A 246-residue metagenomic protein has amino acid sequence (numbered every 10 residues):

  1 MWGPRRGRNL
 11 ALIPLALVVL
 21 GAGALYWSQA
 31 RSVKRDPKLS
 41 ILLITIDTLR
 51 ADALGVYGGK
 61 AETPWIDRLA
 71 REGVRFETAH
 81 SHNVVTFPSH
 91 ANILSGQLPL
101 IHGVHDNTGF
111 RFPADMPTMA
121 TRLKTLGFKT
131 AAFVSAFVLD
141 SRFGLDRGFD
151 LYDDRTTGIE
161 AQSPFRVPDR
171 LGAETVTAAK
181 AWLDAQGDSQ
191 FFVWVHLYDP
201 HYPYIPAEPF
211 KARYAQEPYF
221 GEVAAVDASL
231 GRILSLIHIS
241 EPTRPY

Functional and structural regions predicted by a protein language model:
W2-S240, R244: Catalytic domains that recognize anionic headgroups
